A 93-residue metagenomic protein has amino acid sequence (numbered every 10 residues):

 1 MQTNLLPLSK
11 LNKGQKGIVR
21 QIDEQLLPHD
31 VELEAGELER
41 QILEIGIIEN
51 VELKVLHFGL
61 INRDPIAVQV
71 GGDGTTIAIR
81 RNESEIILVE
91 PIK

Functional and structural regions predicted by a protein language model:
M1-I48, K54-L60, D64-K93: Compact, charge-rich alpha-helical regulatory domains located at protein termini
